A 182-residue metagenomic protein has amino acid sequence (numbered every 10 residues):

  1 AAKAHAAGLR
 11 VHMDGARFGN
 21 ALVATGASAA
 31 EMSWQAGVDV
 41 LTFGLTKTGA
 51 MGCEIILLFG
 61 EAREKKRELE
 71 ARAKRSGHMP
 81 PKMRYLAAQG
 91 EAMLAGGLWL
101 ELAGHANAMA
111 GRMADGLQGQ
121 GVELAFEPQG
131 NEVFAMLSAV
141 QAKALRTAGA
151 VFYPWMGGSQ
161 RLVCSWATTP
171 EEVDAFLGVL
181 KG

Functional and structural regions predicted by a protein language model:
A1-A148, Y153-S159, V163-T168, F176-G182: Conserved PLP-enzyme active-site core in the AAT-like
